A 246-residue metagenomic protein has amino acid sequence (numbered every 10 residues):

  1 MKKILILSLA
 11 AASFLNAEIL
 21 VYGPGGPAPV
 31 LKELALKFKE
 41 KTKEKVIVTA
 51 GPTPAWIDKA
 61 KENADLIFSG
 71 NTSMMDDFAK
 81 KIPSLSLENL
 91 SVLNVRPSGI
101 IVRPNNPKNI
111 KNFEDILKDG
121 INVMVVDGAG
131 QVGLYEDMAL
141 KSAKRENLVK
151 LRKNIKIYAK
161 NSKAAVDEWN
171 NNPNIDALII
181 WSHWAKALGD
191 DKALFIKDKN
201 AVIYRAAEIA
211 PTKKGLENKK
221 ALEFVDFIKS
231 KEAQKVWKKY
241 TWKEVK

Functional and structural regions predicted by a protein language model:
I4-L15: Sec-dependent N-terminal signal peptides
E18-K43, I47, P54-A64, N71-K80 (+1 more regions): Exported/periplasmic ABC-transporter solute-binding proteins
